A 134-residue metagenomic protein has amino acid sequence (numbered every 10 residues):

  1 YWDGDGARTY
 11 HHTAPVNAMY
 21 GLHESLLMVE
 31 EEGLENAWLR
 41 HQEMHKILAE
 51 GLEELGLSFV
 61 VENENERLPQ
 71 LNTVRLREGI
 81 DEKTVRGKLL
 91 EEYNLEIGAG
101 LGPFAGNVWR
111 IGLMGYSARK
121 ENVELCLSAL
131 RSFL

Functional and structural regions predicted by a protein language model:
Y1-E50, E54: Active-site C-terminal subdomain of aminotransferase-like
G33-R40, G56-N63, G100-G102: Flexible, glycine/charged-enriched surface loops at secondary-structure junctions
H45, N65-L71, G102-R110: Small/polar glycine-rich anion-binding or flexible loop at a beta-alpha turn
L52-S58, E92-I97: Short amphipathic beta-strand starts and helix->beta connectors
S58-E92: Conserved PLP-binding catalytic core of the aspartate aminotransferase-like
L89-I97, R131-L134: A common structural junction motif
P103, N107-L134: PLP-dependent enzyme catalytic core of the Aspartate aminotransferase-like
